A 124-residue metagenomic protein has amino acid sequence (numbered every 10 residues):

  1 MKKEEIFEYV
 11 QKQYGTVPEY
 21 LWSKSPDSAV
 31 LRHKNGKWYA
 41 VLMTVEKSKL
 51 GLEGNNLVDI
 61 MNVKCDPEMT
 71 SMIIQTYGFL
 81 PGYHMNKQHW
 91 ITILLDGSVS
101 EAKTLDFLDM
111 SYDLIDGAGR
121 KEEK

Functional and structural regions predicted by a protein language model:
M1-K124: Charge-dense, helix-prone N-terminal extensions
